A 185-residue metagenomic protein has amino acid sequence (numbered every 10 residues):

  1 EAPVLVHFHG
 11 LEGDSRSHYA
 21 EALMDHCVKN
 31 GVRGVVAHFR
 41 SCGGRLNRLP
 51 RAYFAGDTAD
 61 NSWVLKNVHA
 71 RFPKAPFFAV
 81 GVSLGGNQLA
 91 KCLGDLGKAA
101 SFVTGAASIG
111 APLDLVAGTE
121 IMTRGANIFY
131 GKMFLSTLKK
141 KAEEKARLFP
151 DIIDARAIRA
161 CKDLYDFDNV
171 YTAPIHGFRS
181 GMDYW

Functional and structural regions predicted by a protein language model:
A2-G10: Short beta-strand element of the alpha/beta-hydrolase
G13-R16, M24-R48: Conserved alpha/beta-hydrolase
E21-D25, S62, K66, A90-G94: Short, hydrophobic alpha-helix immediately C-terminal to the catalytic nucleophile
R40-F78: Catalytic nucleophile-loop/oxyanion-hole region of alpha/beta-hydrolase and closely related hydrolase-like folds
F72-H176: Alpha/beta-hydrolase-fold enzymes
